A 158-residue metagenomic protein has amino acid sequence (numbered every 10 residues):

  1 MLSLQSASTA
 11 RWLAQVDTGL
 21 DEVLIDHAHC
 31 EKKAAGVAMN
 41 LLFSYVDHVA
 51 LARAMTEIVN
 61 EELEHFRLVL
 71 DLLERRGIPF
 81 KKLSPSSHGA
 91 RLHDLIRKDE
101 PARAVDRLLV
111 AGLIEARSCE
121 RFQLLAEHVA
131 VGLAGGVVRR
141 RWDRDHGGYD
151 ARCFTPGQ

Functional and structural regions predicted by a protein language model:
M1-Q158: Non-heme di-metal
